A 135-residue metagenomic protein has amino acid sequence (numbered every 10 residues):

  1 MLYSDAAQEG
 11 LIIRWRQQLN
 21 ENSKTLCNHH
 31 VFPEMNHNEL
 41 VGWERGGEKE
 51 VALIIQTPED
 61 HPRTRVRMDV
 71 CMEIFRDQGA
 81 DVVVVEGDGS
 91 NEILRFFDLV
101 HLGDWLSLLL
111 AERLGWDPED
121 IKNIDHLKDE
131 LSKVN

Functional and structural regions predicted by a protein language model:
M1-N135: A SIS-like phosphosugar-recognition module
